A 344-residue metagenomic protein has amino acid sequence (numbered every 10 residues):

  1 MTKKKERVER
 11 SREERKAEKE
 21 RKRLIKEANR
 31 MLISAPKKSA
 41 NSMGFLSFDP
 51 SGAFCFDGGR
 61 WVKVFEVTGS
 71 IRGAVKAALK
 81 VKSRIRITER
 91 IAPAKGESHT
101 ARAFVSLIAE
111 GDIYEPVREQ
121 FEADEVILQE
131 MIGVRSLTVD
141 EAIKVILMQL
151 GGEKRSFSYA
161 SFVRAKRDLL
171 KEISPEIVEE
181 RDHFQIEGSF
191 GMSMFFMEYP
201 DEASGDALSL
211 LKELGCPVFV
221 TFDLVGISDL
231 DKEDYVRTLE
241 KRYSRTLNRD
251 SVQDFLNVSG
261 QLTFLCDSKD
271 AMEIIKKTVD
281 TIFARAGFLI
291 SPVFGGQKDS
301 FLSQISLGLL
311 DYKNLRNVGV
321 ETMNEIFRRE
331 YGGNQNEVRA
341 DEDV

Functional and structural regions predicted by a protein language model:
T2-G333: Extended, folded cores of ATP/NTP-driven motor/assembly subunits in large transport and secretion machines
G332-V344: The Walker A/P-loop phosphate-binding site
